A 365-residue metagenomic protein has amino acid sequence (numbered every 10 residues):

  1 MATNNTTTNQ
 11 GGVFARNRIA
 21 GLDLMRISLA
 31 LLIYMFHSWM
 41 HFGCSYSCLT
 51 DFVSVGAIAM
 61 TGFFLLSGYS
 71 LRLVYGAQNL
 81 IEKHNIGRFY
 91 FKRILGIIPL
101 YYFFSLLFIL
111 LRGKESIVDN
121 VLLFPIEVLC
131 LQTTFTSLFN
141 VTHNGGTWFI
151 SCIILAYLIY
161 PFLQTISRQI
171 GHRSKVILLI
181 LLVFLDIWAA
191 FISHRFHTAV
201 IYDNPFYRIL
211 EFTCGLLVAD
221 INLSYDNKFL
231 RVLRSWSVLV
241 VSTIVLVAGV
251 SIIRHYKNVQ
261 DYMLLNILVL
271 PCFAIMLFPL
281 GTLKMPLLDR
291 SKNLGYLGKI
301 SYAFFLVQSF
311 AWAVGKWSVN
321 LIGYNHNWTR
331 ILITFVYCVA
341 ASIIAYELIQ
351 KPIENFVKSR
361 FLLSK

Functional and structural regions predicted by a protein language model:
M1-I187, V232, S291, I300-S301 (+1 more regions): Membrane-cytosol interface segments of multi-pass membrane proteins, especially ER/Golgi lipid-handling enzymes
A20, C48-M60, L138-C152, I192-C214 (+1 more regions): Interfacial loop-to-helix transition and helix-capping segments at the boundaries of transmembrane helices
W39-S45, L111-K114, W188-T198, G249-V259 (+1 more regions): Juxtamembrane "helix-exit" motif on the non-cytosolic side of transmembrane helices
F64-L73, E211-V218, L277: Hydrophobic transmembrane alpha-helices of secondary-active transporters and Na+-translocating membrane complexes
Q78, S224-Y225, P286-L287: Short helix-loop capping/hinge motifs at secondary-structure junctions, enriched in acidic/polar residues
L158-Y160, T165, G215-N227: Internal transmembrane alpha-helix with an interfacial aromatic "cap," most often the third helix
L181, L185, R208, S242: Histidine/acidic residue-rich metal-binding segments in metalloenzymes
F212, L216, L239-N355: Alpha-helical transmembrane segments of multi-pass integral membrane proteins
